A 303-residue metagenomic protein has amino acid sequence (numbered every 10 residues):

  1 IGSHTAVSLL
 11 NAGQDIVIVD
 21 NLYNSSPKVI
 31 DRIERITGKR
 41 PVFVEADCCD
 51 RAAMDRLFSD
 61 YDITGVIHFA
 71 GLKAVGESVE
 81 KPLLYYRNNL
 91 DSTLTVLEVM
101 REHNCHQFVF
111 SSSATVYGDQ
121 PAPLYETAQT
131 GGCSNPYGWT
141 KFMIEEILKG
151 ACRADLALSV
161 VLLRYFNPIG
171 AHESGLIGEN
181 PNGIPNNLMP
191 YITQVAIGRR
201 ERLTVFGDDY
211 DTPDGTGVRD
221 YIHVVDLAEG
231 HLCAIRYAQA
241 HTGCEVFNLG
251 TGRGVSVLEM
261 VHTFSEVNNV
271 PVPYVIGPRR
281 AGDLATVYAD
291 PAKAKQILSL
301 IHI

Functional and structural regions predicted by a protein language model:
I1-A171: N-terminal Rossmann-like NAD(P)+-binding domain of SDR-like oxidoreductases, especially those catalyzing
S25, C49, E80, N88 (+6 more regions): Residue-level signal for the nucleotide or nucleotide-sugar donor/cofactor binding architecture
F43, V160-L162, V205, V246 (+1 more regions): Conserved beta-strand scaffold positions in the cores of enzyme catalytic domains, especially in NTP/NDP-utilizing
A122, K149-C233, V261-E266: NAD(P)-dependent short-chain dehydrogenase/reductase
L176-E179, F206-R219, C244-V255, G277-L284 (+1 more regions): Glycine-rich Rossmann NAD(P)(H)-binding loop
I192, G230-R279: Mid/C-terminal beta-alpha module of Rossmann-like enzyme folds, strongest in SDR-family dehydrogenases/epimerases
I301-I303: Conserved small/polar residues in nucleotide/adenosyl-binding loops
